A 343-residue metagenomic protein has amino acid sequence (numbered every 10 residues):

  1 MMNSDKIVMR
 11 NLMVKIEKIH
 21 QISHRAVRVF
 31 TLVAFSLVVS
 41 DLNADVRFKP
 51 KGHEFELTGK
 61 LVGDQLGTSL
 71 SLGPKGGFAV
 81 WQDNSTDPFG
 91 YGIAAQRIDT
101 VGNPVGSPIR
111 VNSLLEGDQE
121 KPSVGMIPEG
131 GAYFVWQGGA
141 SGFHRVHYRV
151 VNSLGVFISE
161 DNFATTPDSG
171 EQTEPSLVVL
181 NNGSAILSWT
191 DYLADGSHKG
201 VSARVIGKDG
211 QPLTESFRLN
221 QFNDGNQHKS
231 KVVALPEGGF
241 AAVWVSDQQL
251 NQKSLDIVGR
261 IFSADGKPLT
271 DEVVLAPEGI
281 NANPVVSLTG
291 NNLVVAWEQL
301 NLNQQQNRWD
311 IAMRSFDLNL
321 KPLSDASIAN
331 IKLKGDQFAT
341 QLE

Functional and structural regions predicted by a protein language model:
M1-H24: N-terminal secretory signal peptides that target proteins for export/translocation
V8-R10, I16, V29, P88 (+1 more regions): N-terminal compositionally biased or targeting/leader segments
H24-R28, T100: Alpha-helical and His/Cys-centered functional microenvironments
R28-D41: Bacterial N-terminal signal peptides
D45-E343: Extracellular, repeat-based ectodomains that mediate carbohydrate processing or recognition
